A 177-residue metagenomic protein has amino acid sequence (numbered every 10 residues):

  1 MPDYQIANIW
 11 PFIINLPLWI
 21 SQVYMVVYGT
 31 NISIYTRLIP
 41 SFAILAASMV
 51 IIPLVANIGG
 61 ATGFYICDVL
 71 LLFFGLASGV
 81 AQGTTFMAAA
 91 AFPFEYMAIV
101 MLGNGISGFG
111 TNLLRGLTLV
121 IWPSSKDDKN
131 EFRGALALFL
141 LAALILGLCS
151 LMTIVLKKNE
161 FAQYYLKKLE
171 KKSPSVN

Functional and structural regions predicted by a protein language model:
M1-A7, I32, I52-T62, E95 (+1 more regions): Extracellular/lumenal inter-transmembrane loop segments of multi-pass membrane transporters
A7-T30, A43, A47, F109 (+1 more regions): Central cavity-lining transmembrane alpha-helices of secondary-active solute carriers, predominantly the Major
P40, F132-I154: Symmetry-related core transmembrane helices of the 12-TM Major Facilitator Superfamily/SLC fold
I44-L54, G110-L114, L148-M152: Transmembrane-helix signature of multi-pass solute transporters
S48-M49, V55, G59-A81: Hydrophobic core of transmembrane alpha-helices in multi-pass small-molecule transporters, especially MFS/SLC-type
F74-A98: Intracellular juxtamembrane helix-capping segments at the cytosolic ends of symmetry-related transmembrane helices
Y165-N177: Non-transmembrane, juxtamembrane loop and terminal tail segments of multi-pass eukaryotic membrane proteins
